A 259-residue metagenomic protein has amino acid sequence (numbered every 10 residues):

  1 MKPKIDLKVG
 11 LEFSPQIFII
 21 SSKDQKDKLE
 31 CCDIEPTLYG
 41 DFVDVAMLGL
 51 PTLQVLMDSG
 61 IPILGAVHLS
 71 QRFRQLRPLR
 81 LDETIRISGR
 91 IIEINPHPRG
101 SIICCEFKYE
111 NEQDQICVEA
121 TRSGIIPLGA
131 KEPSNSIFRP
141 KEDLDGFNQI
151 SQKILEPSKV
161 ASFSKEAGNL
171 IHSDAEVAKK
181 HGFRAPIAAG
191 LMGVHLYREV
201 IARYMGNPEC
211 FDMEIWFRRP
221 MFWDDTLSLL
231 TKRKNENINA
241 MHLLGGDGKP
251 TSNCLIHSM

Functional and structural regions predicted by a protein language model:
M1-S70, K131-P208: Hot-dog-fold acyl-thioester-processing enzymes
M1-V9, L76-Q152, M221-W223, S228-M259: HotDog/MaoC-like acyl-thioester-processing domains
D24-D27, H68-L76, P96-G100, F107 (+7 more regions): Residue-level signal for functionally critical sites in structured catalytic/ligand-binding pockets
F42-I91, R99-S101, A188, M192-R233 (+2 more regions): Hydrophobic beta-strand-centered segment that forms part of the acyl-chain substrate-binding groove
